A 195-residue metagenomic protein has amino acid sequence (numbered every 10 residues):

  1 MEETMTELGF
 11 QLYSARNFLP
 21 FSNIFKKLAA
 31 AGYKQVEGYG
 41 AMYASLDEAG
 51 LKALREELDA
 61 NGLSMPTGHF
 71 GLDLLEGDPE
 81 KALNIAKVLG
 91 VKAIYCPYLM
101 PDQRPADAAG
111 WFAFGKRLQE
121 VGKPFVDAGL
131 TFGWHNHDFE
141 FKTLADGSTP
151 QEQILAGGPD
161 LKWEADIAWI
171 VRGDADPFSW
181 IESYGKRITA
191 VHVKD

Functional and structural regions predicted by a protein language model:
M1-A93, K162: N-terminal pre-domain/capping segments
M1-E3, I94-R104, K162-V171: Short, charged N-terminal helix-start/capping segments
Q11-A15, Y39-Y43, F70-D73, L99-P101 (+3 more regions): Active-site beta-loop-alpha junctions enriched in small/polar residues
N23, A49-L54, P79-A82, A108-Q119 (+2 more regions): Charged helix-capping and loop-helix junction motifs
K27-A31, A53, E57-N61, I85-L89 (+4 more regions): Alpha-helical structural signal in soluble globular domains
Q35-V36, K123-D195: Acidic/histidine-rich catalytic cores of soluble enzymes
L74-I85, Y98-F112: Surface-exposed, active-site-proximal loop segments in enzymatic domains
V91-A108, A128-E140: Active-site groove signature of glycoside hydrolases
